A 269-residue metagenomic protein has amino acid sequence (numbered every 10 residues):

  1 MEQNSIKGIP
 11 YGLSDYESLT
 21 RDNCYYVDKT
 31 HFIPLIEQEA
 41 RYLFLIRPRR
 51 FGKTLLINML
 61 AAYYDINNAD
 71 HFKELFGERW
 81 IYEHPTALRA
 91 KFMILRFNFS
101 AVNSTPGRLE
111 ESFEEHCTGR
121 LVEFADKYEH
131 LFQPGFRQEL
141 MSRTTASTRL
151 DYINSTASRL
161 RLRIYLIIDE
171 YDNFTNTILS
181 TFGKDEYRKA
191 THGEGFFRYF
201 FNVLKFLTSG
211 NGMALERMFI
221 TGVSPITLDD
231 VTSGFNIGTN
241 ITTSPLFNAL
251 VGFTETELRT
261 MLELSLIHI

Functional and structural regions predicted by a protein language model:
M1-Y64, N68, K73-Y82: Walker A/P-loop-proximal flanking segment of P-loop NTPase domains
A69, K73-E123: P-loop NTPase motor core
R137-Y152: Short glycine-rich substrate-engagement loop in P-loop NTPases that contacts/grips substrate
Y152-A157, Y187-L215: Substrate-engagement module of ASCE P-loop NTPases
R161-A190: Conserved P-loop NTPase "ATPase switch" module shared by AAA+ and STAND
I167-D169, Y199, E216-V223: Structural recognition of the conserved hydrophobic beta-strand(s) that form the central parallel beta-sheet of P-loop
M213, I226-I241: Short regulatory helix/loop adjacent to the ATP-binding pocket of P-loop NTPases
I267-I269: Conserved small/polar residues in nucleotide/adenosyl-binding loops
